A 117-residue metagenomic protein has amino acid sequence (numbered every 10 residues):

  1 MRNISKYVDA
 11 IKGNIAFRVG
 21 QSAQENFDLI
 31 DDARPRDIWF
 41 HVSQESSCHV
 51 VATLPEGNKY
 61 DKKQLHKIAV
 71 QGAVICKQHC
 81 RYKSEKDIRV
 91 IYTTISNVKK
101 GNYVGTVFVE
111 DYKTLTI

Functional and structural regions predicted by a protein language model:
M1-I117: Duplex nucleic acid-engaging cores and interfaces of nucleic-acid transaction enzymes
